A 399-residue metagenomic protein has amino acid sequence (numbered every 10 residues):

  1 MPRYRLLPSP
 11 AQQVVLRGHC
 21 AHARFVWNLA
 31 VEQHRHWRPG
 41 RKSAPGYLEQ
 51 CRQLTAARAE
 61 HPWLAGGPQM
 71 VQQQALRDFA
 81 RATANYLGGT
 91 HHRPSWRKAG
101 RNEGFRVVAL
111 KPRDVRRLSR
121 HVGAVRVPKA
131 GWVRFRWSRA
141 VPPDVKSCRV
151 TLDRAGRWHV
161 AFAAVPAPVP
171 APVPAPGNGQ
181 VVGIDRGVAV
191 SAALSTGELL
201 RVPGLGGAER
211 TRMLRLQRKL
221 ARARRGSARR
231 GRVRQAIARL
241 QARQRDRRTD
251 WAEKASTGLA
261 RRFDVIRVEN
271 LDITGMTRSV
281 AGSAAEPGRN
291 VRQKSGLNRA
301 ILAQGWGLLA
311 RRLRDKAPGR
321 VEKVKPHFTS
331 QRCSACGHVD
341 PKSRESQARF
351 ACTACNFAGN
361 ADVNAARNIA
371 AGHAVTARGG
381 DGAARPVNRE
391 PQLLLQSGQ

Functional and structural regions predicted by a protein language model:
M1-V71: Gly/serine-rich nucleotide phosphate-binding loop at the start of the catalytic core of nucleotide/ADP-ribose-handling
R3, R126-K129, R139, D144 (+1 more regions): Positively charged, helix-rich recognition surfaces that bind polyanionic ligands
Q12, A23, P68-A75, R248-A252 (+1 more regions): Hydrophobic (often cysteine-bearing) scaffold residues that line and stabilize catalytic clefts of nucleotide/cofactor
V14-R17, G66-Q73, L194, P203 (+1 more regions): Ordered, soluble secondary-structure elements with a strong preference for glycine-centered loop motifs and nearby
A30, A75-A82, Y86, V363-H373: Stable alpha-helical structural segments in soluble proteins, enriched in small hydrophobic residues
V31, R35-R38, T83, L87-P94 (+2 more regions): Long, hydrophobic, amphipathic alpha-helical segments used as structural scaffolds
Y47-D153, A281-G282, R299: Acidic carboxylate diad motif detector
